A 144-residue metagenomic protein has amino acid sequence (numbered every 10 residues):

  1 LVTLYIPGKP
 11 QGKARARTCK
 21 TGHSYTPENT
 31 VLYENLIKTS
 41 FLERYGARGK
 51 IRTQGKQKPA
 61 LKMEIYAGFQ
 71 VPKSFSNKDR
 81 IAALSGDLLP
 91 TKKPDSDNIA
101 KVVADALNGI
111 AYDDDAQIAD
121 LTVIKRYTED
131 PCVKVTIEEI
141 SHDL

Functional and structural regions predicted by a protein language model:
L1-L144: Acidic, proline/glycine-enriched N-terminal capping motif
